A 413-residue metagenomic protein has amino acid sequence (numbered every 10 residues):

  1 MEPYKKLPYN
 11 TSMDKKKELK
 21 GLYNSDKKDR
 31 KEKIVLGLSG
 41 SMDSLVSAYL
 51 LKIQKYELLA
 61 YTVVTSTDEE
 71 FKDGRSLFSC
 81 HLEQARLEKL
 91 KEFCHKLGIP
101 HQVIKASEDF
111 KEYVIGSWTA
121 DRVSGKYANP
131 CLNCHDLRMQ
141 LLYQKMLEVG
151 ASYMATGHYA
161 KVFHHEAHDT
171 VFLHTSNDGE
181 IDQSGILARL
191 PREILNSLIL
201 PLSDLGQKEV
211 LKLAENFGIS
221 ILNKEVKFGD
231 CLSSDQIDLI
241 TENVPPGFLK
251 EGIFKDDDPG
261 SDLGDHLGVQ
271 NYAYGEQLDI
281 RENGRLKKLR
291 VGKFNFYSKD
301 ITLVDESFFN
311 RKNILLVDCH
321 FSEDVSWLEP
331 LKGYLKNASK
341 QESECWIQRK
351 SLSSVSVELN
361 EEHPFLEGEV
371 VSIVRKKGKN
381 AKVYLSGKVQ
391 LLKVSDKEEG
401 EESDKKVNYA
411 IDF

Functional and structural regions predicted by a protein language model:
Y4, Y9-A188, K208-E209, E215 (+4 more regions): ATP-dependent adenylation/nucleotidyltransferase module used to activate substrates
D26-K31, S39, A155-K161, F172-F413: AMP-forming adenylation/ATP pyrophosphatase catalytic core
